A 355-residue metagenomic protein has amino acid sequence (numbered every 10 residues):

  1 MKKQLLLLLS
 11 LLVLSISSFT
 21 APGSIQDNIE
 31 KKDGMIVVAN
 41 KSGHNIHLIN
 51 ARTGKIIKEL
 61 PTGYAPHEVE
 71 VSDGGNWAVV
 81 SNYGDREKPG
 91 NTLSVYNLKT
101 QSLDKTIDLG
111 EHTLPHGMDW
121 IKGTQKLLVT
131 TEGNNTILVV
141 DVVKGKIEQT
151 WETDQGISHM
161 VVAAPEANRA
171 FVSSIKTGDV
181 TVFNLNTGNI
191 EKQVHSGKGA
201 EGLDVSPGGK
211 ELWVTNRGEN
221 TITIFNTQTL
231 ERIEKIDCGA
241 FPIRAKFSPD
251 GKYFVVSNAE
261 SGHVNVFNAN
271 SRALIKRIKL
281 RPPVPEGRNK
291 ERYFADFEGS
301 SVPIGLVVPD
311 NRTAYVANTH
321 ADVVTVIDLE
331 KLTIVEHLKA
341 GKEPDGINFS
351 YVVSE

Functional and structural regions predicted by a protein language model:
M1-Q4: Positively charged n-region of N-terminal signal peptides that target proteins for export
L11-E355: Predominantly soluble domains enriched in secretory-pathway, periplasmic, or organellar proteins
